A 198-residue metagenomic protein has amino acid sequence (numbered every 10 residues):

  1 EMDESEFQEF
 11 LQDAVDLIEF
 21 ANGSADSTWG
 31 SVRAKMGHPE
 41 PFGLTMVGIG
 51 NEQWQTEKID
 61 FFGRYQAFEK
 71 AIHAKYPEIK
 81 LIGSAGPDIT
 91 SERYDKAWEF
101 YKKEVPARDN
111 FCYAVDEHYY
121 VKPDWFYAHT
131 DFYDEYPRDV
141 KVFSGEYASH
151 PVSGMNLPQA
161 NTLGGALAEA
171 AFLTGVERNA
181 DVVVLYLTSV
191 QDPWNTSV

Functional and structural regions predicted by a protein language model:
M2, E9, H38-P39, G86-D124 (+2 more regions): Substrate-binding cleft/loops of secretory-pathway carbohydrate-active enzymes
E6-A25, E78: Carboxylate/His-rich catalytic cores and anion/metal-binding grooves
Q12, D16-E19, D60-A74, K96-F100 (+1 more regions): Alpha-helical scaffolding segments of alpha/beta enzyme cores, especially the outer helices of TIM-barrel or partial
L17, V47, V115, V176 (+1 more regions): Conserved, mostly hydrophobic/aromatic
S24-I59, S144-Y147, L185-D192: Active-site groove signature of glycoside hydrolases
S24-P39, A67, I89-E104, W125-D134 (+1 more regions): Alpha-helical scaffolding within the catalytic cores of extracellular/periplasmic polymer-degrading hydrolases
Q55-E57, F61-G63, A67-K70, A74-I82 (+2 more regions): Glycoside hydrolase catalytic-domain groove-lining segments
V140-V198: Aromatic/acidic polysaccharide-binding cleft in carbohydrate-active enzymes
